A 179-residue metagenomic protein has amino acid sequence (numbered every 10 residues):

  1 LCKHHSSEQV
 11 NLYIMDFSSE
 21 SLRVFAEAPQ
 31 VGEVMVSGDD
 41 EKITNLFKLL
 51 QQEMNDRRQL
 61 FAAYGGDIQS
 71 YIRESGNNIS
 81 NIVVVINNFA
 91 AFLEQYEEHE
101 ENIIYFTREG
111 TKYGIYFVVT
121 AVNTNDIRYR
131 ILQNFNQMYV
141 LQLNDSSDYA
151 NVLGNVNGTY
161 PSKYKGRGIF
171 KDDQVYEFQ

Functional and structural regions predicted by a protein language model:
L1-D67, R73-S147, N151, T159-Y160: P-loop NTPase catalytic phosphate-binding loop
I68-Q69, I169: Polar low-complexity intrinsically disordered regions enriched in Ser/Thr and small residues
Q95, H99-E101, K165-Q179: Conserved P-loop NTPase motor module
G154-G168: P-loop/Walker A phosphate-binding loop and immediately adjacent motor/lid segment at beta-alpha junctions
